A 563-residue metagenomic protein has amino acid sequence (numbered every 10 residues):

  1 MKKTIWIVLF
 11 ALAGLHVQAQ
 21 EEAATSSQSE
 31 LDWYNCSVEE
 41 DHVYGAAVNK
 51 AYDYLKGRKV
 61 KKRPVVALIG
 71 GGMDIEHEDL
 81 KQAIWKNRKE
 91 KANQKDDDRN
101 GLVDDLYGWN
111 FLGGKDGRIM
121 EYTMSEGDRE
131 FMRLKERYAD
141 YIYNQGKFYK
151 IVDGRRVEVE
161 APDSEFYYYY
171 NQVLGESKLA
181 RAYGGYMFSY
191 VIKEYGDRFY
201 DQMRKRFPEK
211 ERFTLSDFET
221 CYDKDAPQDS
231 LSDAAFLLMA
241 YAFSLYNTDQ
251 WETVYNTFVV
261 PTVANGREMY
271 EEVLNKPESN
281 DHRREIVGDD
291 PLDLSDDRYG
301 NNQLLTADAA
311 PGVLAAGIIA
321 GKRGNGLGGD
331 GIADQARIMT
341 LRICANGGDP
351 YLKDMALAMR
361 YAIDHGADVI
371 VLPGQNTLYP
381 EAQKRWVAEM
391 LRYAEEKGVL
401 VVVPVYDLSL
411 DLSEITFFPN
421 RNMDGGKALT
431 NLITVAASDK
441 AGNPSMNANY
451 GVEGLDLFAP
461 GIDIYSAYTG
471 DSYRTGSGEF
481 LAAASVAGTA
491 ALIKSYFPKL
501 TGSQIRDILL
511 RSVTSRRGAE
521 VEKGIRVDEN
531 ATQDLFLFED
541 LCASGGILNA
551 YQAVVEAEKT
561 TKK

Functional and structural regions predicted by a protein language model:
M1-E22: Bacterial Sec-dependent N-terminal signal peptides
V17-V43, V399, E558-K563: Sec-dependent signal peptide cleavage junction
E22-V38, G146-K150, G154-V159, D163-S164 (+7 more regions): Short acidic, glycine-rich surface-loop motifs adjacent to enzyme active sites
K50-K61, T306-A309, D330-A333, P350-V371 (+3 more regions): Mature extracellular/periplasmic domains of secretome proteins
D53-V66, G71-D290, D297-Y351, L429-N431 (+3 more regions): Subtilisin-like serine protease catalytic core
G71-I75, D116-G117, N325, C344-G348 (+6 more regions): Solvent-exposed loop/turn segments at secondary-structure junctions within structured extracellular/periplasmic domains
N280-G288, V399, R421-S495, K499 (+2 more regions): Extracellular S/T/G-rich loop segment that most often corresponds to the catalytic His/Ser-adjacent loop
I363-G374, P380, R385, K397 (+2 more regions): C-terminal subdomain of the subtilisin-like protease fold in secreted/lumenal serine endopeptidases
